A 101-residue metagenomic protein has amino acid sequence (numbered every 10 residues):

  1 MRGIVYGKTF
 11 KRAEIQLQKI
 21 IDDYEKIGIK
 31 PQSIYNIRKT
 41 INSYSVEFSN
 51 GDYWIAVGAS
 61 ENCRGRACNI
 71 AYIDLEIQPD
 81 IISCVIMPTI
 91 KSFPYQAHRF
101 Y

Functional and structural regions predicted by a protein language model:
M1-Y101: Phosphate/NTP-binding elements of NTP-utilizing enzymes
